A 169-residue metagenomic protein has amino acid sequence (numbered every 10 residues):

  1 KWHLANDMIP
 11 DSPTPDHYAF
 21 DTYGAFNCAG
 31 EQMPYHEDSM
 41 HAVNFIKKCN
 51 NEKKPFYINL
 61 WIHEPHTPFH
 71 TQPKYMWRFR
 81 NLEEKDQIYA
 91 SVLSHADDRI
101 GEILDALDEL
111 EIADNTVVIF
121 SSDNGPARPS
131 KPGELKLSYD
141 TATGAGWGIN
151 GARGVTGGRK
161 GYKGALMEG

Functional and structural regions predicted by a protein language model:
K1-E37, R159-K160: Catalytic-site neighborhoods of secreted/periplasmic enzymes that process anionic sulfate/phosphate groups
K1-L4, D21-A25, F56-W61, S94 (+3 more regions): Structural recognition of the beta-strand scaffold that forms the well-ordered cores of secreted hydrolase catalytic
W2-N6, C28-E31, H63-T67, D98-R99 (+2 more regions): Solvent-exposed loop/turn segments at secondary-structure junctions within structured extracellular/periplasmic domains
I9, A25, K74, E84 (+1 more regions): Short capping/connector residues at structural and topological boundaries
I9-A19, H70, E109-G169: Histidine-centered active-site microenvironments of extracellular/periplasmic hydrolases and transferases
Q32, D86-A90, G161-L166: Active-site rim elements
S39-I46, N50, M76-T116, A142-G154: A long, amphipathic alpha-helix that forms part of the scaffold/cap immediately adjacent to metal-dependent active
A42-Y89, A127-K136: Active-site His/acidic residue clusters
